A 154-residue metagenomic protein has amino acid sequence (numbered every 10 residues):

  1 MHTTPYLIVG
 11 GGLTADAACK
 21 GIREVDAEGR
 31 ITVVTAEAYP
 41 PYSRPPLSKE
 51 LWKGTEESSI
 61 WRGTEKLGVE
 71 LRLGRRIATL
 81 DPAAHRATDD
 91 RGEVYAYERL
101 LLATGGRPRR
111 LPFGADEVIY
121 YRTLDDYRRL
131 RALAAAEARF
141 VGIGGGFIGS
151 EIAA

Functional and structural regions predicted by a protein language model:
M1-L7, R62-V141: FAD-binding core/adjacent interface of flavoenzyme oxidoreductases
H2-E70: Beta1-alpha1 glycine-rich phosphate/pyrophosphate-binding loop at the start of Rossmann-like nucleotide-binding domains
G10, D81, E151: Acidic active-site catalytic centers that drive phospho-/nucleotidyl reactions and related ester hydrolyses
G10-L13, R122, I143-G146: Glycine-rich Rossmann-fold phosphate-binding loop(s) that bind the pyrophosphate of adenine dinucleotide cofactors
A15, G149-S150: N-terminal Rossmann-fold NAD(P) dinucleotide-binding loop
C19-G21, P45-P46, P112-A115, A153-A154: Short amphipathic alpha-helical segments
P41, Y97, R110-L111, S150-I152: Glycine/Thr-rich phosphate-binding loops of Rossmann-like dinucleotide-binding domains
A87, I152-A153: Aromatic/hydrophobic pocket-lining residues that form π-stacking "cages" and hydrophobic walls in ligand
